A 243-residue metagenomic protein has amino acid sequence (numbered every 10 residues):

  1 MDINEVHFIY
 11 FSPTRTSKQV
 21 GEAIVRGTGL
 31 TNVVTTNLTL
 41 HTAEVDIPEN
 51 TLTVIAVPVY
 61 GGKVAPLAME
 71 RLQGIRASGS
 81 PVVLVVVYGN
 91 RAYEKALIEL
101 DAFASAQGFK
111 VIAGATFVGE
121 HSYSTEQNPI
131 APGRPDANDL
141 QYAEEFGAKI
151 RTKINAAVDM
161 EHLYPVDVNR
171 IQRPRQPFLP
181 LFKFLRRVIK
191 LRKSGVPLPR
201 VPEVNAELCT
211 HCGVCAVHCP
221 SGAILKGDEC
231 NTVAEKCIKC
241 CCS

Functional and structural regions predicted by a protein language model:
M1-H7, S12-T39, A43, I47-K193: FMN-binding flavodoxin-like domain, especially the glycine-rich phosphate-binding loop
P48, V196, C230-T232: Short hydrophobic "helix-edge" motifs at membrane interfaces and signal-peptide entry regions
F178-L181, V201, T210: Active-site-lining helix/loop region of Rossmann-like oxidoreductase modules
K193-V201: Short, charged alpha-helical interaction segments and adjacent helix-coil junctions
E203-V204, T210-S243: Iron-sulfur cluster-binding cysteine motifs and their immediate structural context in ferredoxin-like electron-transfer
